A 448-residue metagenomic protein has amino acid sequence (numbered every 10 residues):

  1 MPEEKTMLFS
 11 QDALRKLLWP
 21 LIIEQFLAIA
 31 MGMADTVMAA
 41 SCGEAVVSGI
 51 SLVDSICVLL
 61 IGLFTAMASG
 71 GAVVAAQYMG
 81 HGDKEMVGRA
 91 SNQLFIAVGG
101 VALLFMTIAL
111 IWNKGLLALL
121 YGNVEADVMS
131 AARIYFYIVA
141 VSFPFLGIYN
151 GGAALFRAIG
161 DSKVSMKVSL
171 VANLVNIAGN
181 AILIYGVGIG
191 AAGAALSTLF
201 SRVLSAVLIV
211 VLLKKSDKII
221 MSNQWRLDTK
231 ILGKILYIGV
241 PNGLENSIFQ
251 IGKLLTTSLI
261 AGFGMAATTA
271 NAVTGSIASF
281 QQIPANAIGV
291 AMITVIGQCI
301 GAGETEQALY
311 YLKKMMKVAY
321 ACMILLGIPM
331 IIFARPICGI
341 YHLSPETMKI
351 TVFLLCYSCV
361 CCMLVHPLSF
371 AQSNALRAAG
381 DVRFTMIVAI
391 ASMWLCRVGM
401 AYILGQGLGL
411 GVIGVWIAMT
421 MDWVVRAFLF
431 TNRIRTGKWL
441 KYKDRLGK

Functional and structural regions predicted by a protein language model:
M1-L21, A75-S142, G186-V240, I296-C362 (+1 more regions): Short alpha-helical transmembrane segments in multi-pass integral membrane proteins
F9-V37, S41-C42, V58-G70, V74 (+5 more regions): N-terminal transmembrane alpha-helices
K16-D35, I138, A172, S201-S205 (+2 more regions): Transmembrane helical elements of multi-pass membrane transporters/channels
Q25-I29, G62, A102, M106 (+10 more regions): Residue-level hotspots within the lipid-embedded alpha helices of multi-pass solute transporters
A30-S48, L117-A126, I182-I189, S247-S276 (+5 more regions): Helix-terminus/linker motif at the lipid-water interface of multi-pass membrane proteins
E44-S55, A132, F136, A195 (+4 more regions): Small-residue hotspots at the loop-to-helix junctions and early N-terminal turns of transmembrane alpha-helices
V47-T107, L146-S165, T257, A261 (+2 more regions): Small-residue-rich hydrophobic transmembrane alpha-helices
A68, I138-R157, S165-N173, A194-I209 (+5 more regions): Short runs within selected transmembrane alpha-helices of multi-pass transporters and secretion channels
